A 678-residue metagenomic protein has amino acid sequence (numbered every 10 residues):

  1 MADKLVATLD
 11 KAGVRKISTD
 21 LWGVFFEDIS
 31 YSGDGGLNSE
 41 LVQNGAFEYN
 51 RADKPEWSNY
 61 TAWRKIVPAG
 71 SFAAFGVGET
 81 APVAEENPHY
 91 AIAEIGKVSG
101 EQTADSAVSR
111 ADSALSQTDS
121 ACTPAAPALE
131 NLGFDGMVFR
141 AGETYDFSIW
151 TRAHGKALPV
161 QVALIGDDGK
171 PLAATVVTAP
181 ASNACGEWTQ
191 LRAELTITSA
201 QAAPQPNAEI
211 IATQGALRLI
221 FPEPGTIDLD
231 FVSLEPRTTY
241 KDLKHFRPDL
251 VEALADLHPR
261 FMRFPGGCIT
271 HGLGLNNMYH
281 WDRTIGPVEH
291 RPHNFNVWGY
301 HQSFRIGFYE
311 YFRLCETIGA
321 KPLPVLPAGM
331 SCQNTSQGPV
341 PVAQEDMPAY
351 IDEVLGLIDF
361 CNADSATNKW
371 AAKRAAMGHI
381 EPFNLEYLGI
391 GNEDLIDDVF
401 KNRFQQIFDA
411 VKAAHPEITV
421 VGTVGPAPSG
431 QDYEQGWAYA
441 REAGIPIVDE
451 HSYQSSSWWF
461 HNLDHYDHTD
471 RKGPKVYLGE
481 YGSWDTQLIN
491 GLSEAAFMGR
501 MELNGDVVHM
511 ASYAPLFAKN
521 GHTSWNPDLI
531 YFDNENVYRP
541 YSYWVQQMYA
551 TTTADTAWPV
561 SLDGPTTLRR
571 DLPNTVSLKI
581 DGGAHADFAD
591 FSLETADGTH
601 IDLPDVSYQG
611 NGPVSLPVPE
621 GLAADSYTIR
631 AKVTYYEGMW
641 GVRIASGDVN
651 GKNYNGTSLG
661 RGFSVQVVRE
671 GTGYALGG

Functional and structural regions predicted by a protein language model:
M1-S303, K321, S336-P348, E386 (+6 more regions): Extracellular and organelle-lumenal recognition/adhesion modules and their flexible linkers in secreted
D3-K11, G70-E79, H245-D249, R305-Y311 (+5 more regions): Alpha-helical scaffolding within the catalytic cores of extracellular/periplasmic polymer-degrading hydrolases
D20-F26, M262-F264, P322-P324, E386-I390 (+4 more regions): Hydrophobic faces of well-ordered beta-strands that scaffold small-molecule active sites in alpha/beta enzyme cores
V24, F47, I149, H258 (+6 more regions): Conserved, mostly hydrophobic/aromatic
E27-I29, F264-I269, P327-G329, I390-L395 (+4 more regions): Active-site beta-loop-alpha junctions enriched in small/polar residues
F221-P222, D230, P265-C268, V325-Q333 (+2 more regions): Active-site groove signature of glycoside hydrolases
L314, D409-K412, P416-T419, W437-E442 (+1 more regions): Catalytic-core region of carbohydrate-active enzymes that cleave or remodel glycosidic bonds
Q333-V342, A349, M377-P382, G425-S457 (+1 more regions): Substrate-binding cleft/loops of secretory-pathway carbohydrate-active enzymes
